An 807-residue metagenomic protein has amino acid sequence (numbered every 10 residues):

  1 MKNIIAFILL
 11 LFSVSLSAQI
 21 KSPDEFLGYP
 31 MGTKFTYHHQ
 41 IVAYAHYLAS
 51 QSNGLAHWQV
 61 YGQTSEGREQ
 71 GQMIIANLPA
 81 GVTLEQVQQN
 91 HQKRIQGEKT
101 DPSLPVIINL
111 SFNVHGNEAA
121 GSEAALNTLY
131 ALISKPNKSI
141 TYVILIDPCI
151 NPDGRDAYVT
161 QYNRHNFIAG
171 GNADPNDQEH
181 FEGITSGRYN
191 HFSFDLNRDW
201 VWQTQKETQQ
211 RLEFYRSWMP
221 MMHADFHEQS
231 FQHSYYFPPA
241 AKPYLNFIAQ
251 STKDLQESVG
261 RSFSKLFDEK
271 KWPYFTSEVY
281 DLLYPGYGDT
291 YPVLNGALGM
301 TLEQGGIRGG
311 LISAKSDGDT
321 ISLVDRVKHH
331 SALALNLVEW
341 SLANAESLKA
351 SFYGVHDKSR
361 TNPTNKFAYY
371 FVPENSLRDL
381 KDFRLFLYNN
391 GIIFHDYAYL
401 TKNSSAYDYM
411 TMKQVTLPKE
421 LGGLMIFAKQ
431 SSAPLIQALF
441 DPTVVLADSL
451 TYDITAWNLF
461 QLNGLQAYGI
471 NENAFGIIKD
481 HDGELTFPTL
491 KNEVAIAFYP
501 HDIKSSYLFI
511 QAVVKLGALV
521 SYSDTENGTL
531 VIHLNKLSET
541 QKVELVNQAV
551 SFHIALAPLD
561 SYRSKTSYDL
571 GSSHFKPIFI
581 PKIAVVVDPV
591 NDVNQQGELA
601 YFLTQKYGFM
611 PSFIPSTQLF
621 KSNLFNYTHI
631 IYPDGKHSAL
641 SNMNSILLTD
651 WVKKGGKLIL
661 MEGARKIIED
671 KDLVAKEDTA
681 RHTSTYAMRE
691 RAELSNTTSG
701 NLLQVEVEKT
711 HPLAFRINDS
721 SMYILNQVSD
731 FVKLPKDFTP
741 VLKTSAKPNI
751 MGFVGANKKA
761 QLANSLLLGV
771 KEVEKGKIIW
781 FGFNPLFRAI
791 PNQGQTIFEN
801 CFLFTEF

Functional and structural regions predicted by a protein language model:
M1-I4: Positively charged n-region of N-terminal signal peptides that target proteins for export
A6-L10: Hydrophobic helical h-region of N-terminal Sec-dependent signal peptides in bacterial secretory/periplasmic proteins
S13-S17: N-terminal signal peptide c-region/cleavage motif recognized by signal peptidases
Q19-A119, E123, T128, K138-I140 (+9 more regions): Intrinsic-disorder/low-complexity accessory segments
A131: Short edge-strand/loop segments of extracellular domains
S134, K138-W272, T276: Hydrophobic, small-residue-rich alpha-helical packing segments that form membrane-like cores
R164-H165, D281-Y287: Active-site-adjacent substrate-recognition loops and nearby beta-strands within hydrolase catalytic domains
